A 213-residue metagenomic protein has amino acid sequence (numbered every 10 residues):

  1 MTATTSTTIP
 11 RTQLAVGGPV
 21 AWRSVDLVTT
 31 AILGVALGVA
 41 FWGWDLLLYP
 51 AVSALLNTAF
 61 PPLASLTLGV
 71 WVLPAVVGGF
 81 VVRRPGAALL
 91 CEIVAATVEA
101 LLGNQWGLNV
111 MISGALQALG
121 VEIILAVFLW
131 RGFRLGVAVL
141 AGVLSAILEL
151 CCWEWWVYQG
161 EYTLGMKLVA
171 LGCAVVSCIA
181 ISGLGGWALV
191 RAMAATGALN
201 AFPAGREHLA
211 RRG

Functional and structural regions predicted by a protein language model:
T2-T4, T8-G78: Hydrophobic transmembrane alpha-helices
R11, V25-A31, I112-V157: Short helix-perturbing small/polar motifs within transmembrane alpha-helices
L14, G18-W22, D26, F60 (+12 more regions): Membrane-helix interfacial "entry" motifs
A21-L33, T67, W71, G86-C91 (+4 more regions): Alpha-helical transmembrane segments of integral membrane proteins
G34-W42, I93-L102, G142-C152: Aromatic-anchored segments of alpha-helical transmembrane domains
G43-A51, P85, V98-W106, C152-G160: Transmembrane helix-loop junctions in multi-pass membrane proteins
A51-L55, R131-G213: Membrane-embedded alpha-helical hairpins and interfacial helices in multi-pass inner-membrane proteins
P62-V121: Alpha-helical membrane segments and adjacent membrane-interface helices in multi-pass membrane proteins
